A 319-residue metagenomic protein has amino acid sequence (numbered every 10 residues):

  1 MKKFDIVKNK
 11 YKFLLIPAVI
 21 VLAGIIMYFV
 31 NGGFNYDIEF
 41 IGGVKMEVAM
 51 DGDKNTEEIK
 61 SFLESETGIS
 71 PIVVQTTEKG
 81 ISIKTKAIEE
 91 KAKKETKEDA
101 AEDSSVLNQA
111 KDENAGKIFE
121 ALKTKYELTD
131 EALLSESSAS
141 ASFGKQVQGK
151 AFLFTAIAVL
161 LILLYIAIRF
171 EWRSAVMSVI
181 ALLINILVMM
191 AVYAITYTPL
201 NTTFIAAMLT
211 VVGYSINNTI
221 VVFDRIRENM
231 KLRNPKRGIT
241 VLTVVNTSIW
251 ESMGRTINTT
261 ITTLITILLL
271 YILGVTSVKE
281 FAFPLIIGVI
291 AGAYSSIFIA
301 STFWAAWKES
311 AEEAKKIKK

Functional and structural regions predicted by a protein language model:
M1-K319: A structural signal for conserved, well-ordered secondary-structure elements that form binding/interaction cores
